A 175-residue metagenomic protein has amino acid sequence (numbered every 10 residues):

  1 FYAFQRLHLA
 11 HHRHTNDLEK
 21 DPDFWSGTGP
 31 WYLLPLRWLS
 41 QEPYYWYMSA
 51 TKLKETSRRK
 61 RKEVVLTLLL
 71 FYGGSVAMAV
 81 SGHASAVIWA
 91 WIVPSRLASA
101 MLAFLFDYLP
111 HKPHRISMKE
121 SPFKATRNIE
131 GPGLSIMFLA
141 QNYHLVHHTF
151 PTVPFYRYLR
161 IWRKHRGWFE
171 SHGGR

Functional and structural regions predicted by a protein language model:
F1-V93, A100, T152-R175: Non-catalytic, topology-defining segments of multipass membrane proteins
Y2-A3, V93-M118: Transmembrane alpha-helical segments that form the membrane-embedded catalytic/substrate-channel core of multi-pass
F4-N16, D107-K112, M137-V153: Histidine-centered catalytic micro-motifs
T56-K62, I92, R115-R127: Membrane-helix boundary/juxtamembrane motif in polytopic membrane proteins
F71-G73, A84, F104-L105, L109-P110 (+1 more regions): Short, functional N-terminal and low-complexity linear motifs
G74, M78, H114-M118, P122 (+1 more regions): N-proximal short alpha-helices
S121-L139, H144-L145, F150-R175: Long, positively charged, glycine-interspersed low-complexity recognition regions
